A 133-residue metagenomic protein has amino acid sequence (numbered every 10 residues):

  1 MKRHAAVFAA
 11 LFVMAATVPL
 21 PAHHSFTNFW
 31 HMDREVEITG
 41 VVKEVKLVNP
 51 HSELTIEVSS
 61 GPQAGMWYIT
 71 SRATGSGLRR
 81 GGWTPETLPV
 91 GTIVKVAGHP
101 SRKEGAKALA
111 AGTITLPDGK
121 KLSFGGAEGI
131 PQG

Functional and structural regions predicted by a protein language model:
M1-F8: Bacterial N-terminal signal peptides that target proteins for export
F8-P19: Bacterial N-terminal signal peptides
P21-V36: Short boundary/loop segments of OB/S1/cold-shock single-stranded nucleic-acid-binding domains
G40-V42, I93: Conserved hydrophobic positions within beta-strands
V48-V58: Short aromatic-glycine-enriched beta-strand elements
S71-R80: Short, structured beta-strand/loop micro-motifs enriched in basic residues and often containing a Trp
R79-V96: Short nucleic-acid-contacting surface segments enriched for D/E, G, S/T with interspersed K/R
S101-G126: OB-fold/S1-family single-stranded nucleic acid-binding modules
